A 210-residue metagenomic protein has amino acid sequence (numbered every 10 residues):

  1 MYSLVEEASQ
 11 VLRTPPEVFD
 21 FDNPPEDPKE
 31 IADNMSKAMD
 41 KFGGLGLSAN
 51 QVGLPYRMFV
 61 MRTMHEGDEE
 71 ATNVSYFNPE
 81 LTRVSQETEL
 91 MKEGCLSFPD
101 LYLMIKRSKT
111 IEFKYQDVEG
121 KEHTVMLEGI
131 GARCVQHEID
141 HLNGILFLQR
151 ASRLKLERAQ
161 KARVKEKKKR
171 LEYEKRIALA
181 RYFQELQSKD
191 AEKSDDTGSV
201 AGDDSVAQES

Functional and structural regions predicted by a protein language model:
M1-S210: Positively charged
